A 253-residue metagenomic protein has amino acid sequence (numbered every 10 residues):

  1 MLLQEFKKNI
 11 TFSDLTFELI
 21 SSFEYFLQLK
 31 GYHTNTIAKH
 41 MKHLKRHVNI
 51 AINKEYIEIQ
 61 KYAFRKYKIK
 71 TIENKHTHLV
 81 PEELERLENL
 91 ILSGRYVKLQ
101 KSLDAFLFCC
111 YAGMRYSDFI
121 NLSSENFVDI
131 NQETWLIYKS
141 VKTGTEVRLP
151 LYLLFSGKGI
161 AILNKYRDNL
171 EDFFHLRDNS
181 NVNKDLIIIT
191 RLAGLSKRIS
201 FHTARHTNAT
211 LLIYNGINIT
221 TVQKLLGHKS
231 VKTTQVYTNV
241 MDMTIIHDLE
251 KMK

Functional and structural regions predicted by a protein language model:
M1-K30, N49: Basic/aromatic-enriched alpha-helical hairpins
L2, L29-A63, S117: N-terminal DNA-binding recognition helix of tyrosine site-specific recombinases/integrases
T34, A38, I57-Y116: Basic, Lys/Arg- and aromatic-enriched nucleic-acid-binding interface segment
E73, V141-I188: C-terminal catalytic core of Y-nucleophile DNA break-rejoin enzymes
H78, S140-G144, L226, S230-K251: Catalytic-site neighborhood detector that most strongly recognizes the C-terminal catalytic loop/helix of tyrosine
G94-Y96, R167-D172, L176, K184-K224: Short, basic (Lys/Arg/His-rich) helix/loop patches that form interaction surfaces in the mid-to-C-terminal regions
L107, Y111, D118, R205-K229 (+2 more regions): C-terminal catalytic core of tyrosine-transesterase DNA break-rejoin enzymes
F127-E133, S196-K197, I217-V236, M243: Short, polar N-cap/turn motifs at the start of nucleic acid-interacting alpha helices
